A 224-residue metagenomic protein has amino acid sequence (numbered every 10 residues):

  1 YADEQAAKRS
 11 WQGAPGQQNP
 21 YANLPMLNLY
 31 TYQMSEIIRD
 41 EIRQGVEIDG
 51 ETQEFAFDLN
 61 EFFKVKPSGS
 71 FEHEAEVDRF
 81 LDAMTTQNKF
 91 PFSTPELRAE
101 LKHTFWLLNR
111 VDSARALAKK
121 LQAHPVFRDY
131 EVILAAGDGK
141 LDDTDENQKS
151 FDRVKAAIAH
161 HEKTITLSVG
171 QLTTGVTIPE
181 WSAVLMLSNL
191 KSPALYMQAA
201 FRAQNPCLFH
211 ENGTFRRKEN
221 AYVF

Functional and structural regions predicted by a protein language model:
Y1, E131-F224: Conserved RecA-like P-loop NTPase helicase motor core
A2-K102: Interdomain helical connector at the RecA1-RecA2 junction of SF1/SF2 helicase-like NTPases
M34-S35, V111-S113, T173: Short, solvent-exposed loop/turn segments at secondary-structure junctions
K66-P67, L101-F105, P179-L185: Glycine- and acidic
G69-S70, T94-Q122: Conserved strand-helix element at the start of the C-terminal RecA-like helicase core
V77-F92, R115-Q122, D152, A183 (+1 more regions): Short, well-ordered amphipathic alpha-helices
L101-H103, D129, N220: A general structural motif
Q122-R128: Short helix-loop-beta junction
